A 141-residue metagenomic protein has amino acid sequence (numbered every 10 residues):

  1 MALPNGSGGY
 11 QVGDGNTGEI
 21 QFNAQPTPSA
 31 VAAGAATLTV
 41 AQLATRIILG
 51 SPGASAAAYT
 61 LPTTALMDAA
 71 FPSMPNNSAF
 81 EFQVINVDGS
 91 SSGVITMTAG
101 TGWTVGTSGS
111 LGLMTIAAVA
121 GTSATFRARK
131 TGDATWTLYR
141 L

Functional and structural regions predicted by a protein language model:
L3-T101, G106-G109, A134-L141: Exposed extracellular interaction/assembly regions and N-terminal maturation sites
L111-T115: Short, aromatic/His-centered strand-loop micro-motif at the edge of beta-sheets
I116-L141: Low-complexity acidic/polar repeat-biased segments
